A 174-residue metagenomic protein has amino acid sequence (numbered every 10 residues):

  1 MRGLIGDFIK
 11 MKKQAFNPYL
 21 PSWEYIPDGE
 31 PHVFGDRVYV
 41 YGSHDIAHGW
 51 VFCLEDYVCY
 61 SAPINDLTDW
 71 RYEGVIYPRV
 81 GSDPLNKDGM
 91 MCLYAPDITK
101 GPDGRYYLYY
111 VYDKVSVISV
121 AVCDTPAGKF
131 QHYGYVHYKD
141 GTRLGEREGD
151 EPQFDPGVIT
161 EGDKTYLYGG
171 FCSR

Functional and structural regions predicted by a protein language model:
M1-R174: Carbohydrate-active catalytic/glycan-binding domains of CAZyme proteins, especially the secreted or lumenal ectodomains
